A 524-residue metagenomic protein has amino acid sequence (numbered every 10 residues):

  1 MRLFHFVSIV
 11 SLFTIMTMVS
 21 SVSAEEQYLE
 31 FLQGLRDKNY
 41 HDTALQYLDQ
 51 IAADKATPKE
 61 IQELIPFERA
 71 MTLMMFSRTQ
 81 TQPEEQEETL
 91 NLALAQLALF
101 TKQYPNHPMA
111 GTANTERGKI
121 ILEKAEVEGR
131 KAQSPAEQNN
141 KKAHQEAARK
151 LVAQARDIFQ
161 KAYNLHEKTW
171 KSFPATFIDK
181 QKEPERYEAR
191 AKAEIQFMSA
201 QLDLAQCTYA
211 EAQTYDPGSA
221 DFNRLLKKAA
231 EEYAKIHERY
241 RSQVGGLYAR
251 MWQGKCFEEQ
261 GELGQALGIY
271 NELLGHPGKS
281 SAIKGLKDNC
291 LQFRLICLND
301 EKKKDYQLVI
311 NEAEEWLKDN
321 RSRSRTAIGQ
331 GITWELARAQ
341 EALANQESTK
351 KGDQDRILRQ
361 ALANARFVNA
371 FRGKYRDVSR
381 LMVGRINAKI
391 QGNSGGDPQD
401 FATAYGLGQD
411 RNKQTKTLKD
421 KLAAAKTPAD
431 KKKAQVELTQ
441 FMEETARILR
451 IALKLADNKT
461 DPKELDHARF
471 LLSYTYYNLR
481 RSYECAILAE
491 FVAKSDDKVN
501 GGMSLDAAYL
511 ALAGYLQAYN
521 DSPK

Functional and structural regions predicted by a protein language model:
M1-F6: Positively charged n-region of N-terminal signal peptides that target proteins for export
V7-M18: Bacterial N-terminal signal peptides
S21-K524: Acidic, polar-rich low-complexity tracts and alpha-helical solenoid repeat scaffolds
